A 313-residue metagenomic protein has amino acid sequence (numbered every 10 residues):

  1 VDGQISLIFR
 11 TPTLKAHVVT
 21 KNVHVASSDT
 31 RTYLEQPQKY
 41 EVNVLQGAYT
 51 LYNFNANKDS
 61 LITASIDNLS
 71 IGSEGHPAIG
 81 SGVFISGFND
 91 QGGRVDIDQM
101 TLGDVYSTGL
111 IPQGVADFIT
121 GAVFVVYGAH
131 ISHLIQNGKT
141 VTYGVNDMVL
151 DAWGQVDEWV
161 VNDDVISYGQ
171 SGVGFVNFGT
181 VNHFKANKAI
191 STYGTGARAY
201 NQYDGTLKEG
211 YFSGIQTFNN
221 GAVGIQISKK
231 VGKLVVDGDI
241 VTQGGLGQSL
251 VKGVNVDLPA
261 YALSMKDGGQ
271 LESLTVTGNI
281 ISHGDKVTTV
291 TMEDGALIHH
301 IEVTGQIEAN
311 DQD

Functional and structural regions predicted by a protein language model:
V1-D2, S6-Y33, P37-D313: Surface-exposed loop/turn motifs in large extracellular/passenger domains
